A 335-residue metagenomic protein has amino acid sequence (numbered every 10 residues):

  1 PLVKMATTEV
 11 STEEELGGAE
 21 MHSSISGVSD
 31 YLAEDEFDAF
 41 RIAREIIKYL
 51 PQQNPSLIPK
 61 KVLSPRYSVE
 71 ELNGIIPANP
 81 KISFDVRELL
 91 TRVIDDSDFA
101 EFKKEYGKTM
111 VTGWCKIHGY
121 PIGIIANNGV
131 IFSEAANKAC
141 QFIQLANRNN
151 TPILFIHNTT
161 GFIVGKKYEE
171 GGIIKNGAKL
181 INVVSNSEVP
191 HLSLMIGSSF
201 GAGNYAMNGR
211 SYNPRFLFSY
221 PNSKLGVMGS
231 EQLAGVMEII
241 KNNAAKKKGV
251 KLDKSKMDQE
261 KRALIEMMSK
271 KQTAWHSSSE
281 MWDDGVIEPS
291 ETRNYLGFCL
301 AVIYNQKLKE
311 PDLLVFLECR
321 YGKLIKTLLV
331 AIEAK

Functional and structural regions predicted by a protein language model:
P1-E333: Ligand-binding clefts of soluble mixed alpha/beta catalytic domains
